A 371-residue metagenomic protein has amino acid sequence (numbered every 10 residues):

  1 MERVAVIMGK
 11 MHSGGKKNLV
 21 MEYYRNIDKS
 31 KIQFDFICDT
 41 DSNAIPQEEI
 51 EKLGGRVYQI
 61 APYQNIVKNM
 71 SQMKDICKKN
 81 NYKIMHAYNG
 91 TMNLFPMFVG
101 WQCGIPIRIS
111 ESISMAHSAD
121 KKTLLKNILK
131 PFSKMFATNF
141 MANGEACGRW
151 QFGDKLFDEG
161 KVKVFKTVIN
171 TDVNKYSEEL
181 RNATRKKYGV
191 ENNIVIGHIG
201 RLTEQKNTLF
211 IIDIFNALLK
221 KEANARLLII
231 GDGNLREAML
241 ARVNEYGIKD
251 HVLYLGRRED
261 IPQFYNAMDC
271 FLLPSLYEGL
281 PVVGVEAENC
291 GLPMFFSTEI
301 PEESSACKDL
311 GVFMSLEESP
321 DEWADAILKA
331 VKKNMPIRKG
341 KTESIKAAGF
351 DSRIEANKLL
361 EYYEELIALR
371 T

Functional and structural regions predicted by a protein language model:
E2, V6-N18, E22-K68, N234 (+1 more regions): N-terminal strand-loop element at the rim of the active site of nucleotide-sugar-dependent glycosyltransferases
G14-E22, I194, H198-A217, N234-L240: A conserved mid-protein helix/loop that constitutes part of the nucleotide-sugar donor-binding site
A87-F95, E111-S112: Short His-centered aromatic/hydrophobic patch
A137-K175: A short, active-site helix/loop in glycosyltransferases that binds the activated sugar's phosphate group
K175-G189: A short helix/loop element that forms part of the nucleotide-sugar donor recognition site in Leloir-type
L240-G256: Nucleotide-activated donor-binding/catalytic signature segment of Leloir-type glycosyltransferases, i.e., the conserved
R257, L276: Aromatic "clamp/platform" in nucleotide-sugar-dependent glycosyltransferases that forms part of the donor/acceptor
E303-K332: Change "using UDP/GDP/dTDP sugars" to "using nucleotide sugars
